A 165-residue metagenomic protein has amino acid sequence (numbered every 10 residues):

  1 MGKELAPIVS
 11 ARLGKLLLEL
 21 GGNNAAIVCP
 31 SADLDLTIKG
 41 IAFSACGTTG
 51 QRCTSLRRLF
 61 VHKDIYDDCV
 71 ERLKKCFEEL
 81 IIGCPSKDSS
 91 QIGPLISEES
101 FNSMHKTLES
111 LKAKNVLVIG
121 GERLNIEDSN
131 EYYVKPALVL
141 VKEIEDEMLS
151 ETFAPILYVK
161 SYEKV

Functional and structural regions predicted by a protein language model:
M1-I144, S161-V165: ALDH superfamily catalytic-core signature
S150-F153: C-terminal lobe/hinge of AMP-binding adenylation domains
I156: Glycine-rich phosphate-binding loop of ATP-grasp-fold ATP-dependent ligases
